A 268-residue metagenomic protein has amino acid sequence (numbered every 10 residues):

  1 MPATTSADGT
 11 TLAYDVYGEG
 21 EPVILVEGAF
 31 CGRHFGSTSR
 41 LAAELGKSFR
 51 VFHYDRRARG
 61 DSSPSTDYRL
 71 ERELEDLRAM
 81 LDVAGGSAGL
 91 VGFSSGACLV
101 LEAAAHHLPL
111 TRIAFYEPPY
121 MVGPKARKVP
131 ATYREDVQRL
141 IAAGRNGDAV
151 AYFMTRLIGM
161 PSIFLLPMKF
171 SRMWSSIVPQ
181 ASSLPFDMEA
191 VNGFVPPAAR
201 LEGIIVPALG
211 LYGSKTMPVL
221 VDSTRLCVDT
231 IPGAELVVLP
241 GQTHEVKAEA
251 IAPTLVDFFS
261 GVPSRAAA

Functional and structural regions predicted by a protein language model:
S6-S63: Conserved HGGG/HGGXW glycine-rich cap/lid loop of the alpha/beta-hydrolase fold
A43, F52-V91: Active-site loop/oxyanion-hole signature of alpha/beta-hydrolase fold enzymes
S87-P124: Conserved hydrolase catalytic core segment
P118, V122-R172, F186-M188: Helix-rich cap/lid subdomain of alpha/beta-hydrolase
R172-P196: Hydrophobic, aromatic-rich cap/lid helix
I204, G210-Y212: Short beta-strand/loop motif that positions the catalytic acidic residue of the alpha/beta-hydrolase fold
M217-S223: Conserved alpha/beta-hydrolase "acid-adjacent" motif
G233-A268: Catalytic active-site module of serine/aspartate enzymes centered on a nucleophile-bearing elbow/loop
